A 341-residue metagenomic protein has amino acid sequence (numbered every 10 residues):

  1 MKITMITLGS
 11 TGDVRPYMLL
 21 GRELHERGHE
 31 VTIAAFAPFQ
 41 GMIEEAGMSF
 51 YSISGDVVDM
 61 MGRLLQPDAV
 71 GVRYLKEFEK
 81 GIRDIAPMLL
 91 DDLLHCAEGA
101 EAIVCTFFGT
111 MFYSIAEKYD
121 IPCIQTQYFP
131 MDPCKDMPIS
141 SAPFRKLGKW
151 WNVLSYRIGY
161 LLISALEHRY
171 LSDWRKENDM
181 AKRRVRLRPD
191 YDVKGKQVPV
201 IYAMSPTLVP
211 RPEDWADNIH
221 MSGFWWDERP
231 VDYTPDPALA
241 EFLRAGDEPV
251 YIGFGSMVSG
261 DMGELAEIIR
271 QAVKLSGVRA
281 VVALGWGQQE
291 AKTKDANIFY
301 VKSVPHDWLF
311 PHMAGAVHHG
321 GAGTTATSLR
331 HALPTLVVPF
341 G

Functional and structural regions predicted by a protein language model:
M1-Y51: N-terminal subdomain of nucleotide-sugar transferases
K2-T4, P249, P334: Residues that mark the start of a beta-strand
L20, F112, I269, V304-P305 (+1 more regions): Conserved sugar-transfer catalytic core signal across GT-A, GT-B, and GT-C glycosyltransferases
T32, V281, L336: Conserved beta-strand positions in the Rossmann-like core of class I SAM-dependent methyltransferases
A37-G41, E45-P249, S256, D261-E267 (+2 more regions): Nucleotide-sugar-dependent glycosyltransferase catalytic domains
A102-C105, K302-G341: A donor-sugar binding/catalytic signature common to diverse glycosyltransferases and related nucleotide-sugar
G277, L284-V304: Nucleotide-activated donor-binding/catalytic signature segment of Leloir-type glycosyltransferases, i.e., the conserved
